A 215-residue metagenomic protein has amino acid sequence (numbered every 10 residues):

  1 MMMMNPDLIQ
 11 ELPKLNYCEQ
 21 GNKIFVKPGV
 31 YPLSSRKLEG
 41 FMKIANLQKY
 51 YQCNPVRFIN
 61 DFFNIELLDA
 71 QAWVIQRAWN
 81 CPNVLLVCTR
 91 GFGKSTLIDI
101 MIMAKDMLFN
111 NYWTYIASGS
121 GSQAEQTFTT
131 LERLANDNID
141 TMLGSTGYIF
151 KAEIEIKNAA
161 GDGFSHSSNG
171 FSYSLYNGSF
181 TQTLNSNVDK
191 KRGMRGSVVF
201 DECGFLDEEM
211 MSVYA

Functional and structural regions predicted by a protein language model:
M2-A215: Phosphate/NTP-binding elements of NTP-utilizing enzymes
